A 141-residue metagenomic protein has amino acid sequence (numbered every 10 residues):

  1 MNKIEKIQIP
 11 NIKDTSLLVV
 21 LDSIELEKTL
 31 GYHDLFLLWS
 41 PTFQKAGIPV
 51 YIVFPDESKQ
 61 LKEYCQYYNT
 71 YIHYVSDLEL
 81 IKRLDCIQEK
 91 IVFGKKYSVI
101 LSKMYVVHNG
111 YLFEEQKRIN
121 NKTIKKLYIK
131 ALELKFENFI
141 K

Functional and structural regions predicted by a protein language model:
M1-K141: Chalcogenol-based redox active-site neighborhoods
